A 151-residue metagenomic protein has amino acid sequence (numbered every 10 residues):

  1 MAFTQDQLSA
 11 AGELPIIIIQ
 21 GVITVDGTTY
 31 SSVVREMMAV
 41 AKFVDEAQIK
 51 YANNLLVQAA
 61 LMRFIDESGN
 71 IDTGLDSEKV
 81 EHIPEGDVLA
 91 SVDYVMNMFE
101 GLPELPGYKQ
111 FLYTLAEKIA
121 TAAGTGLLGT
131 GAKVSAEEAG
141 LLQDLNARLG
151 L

Functional and structural regions predicted by a protein language model:
M1-L151: Small-residue-enriched hydrophobic alpha-helices in membranes
